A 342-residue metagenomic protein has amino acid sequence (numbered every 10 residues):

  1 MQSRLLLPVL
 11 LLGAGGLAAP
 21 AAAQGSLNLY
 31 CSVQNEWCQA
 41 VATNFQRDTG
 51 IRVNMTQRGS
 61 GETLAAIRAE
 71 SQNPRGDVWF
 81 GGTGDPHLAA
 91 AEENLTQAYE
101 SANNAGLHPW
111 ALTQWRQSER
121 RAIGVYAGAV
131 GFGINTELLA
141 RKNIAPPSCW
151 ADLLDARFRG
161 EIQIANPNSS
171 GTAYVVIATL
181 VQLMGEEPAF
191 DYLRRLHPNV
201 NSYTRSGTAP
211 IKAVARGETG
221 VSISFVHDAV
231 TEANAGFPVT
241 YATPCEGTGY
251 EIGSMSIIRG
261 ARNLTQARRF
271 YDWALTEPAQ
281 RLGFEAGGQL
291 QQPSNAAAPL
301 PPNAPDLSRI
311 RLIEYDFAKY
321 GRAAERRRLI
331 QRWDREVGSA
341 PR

Functional and structural regions predicted by a protein language model:
Q24-A89: Early extracytoplasmic/lumenal segment of secretory-pathway proteins
S32, E36-Q39, R75-E218: Extracytoplasmic ligand-binding site segments that recognize negatively charged/polar headgroups
D85-A89, A215, G220-P238: A ligand-binding cleft/hinge motif common to bilobed small-molecule-binding domains
Q97-G106, A122, A151, F237-G249 (+1 more regions): Short beta-strand->loop
G133-L138, A178, E251-L264, L282-G283: A bilobed periplasmic-binding-protein/Venus flytrap-type ligand-binding module shared by bacterial periplasmic
Y192-H197, Y203-T204, A235-R259, A296: Periplasmic-binding protein-like
I258-F317: Mature extracytoplasmic/periplasmic domains
Y315-R342: Conserved C-terminal helix/tail region of periplasmic/extracytoplasmic solute-binding proteins
